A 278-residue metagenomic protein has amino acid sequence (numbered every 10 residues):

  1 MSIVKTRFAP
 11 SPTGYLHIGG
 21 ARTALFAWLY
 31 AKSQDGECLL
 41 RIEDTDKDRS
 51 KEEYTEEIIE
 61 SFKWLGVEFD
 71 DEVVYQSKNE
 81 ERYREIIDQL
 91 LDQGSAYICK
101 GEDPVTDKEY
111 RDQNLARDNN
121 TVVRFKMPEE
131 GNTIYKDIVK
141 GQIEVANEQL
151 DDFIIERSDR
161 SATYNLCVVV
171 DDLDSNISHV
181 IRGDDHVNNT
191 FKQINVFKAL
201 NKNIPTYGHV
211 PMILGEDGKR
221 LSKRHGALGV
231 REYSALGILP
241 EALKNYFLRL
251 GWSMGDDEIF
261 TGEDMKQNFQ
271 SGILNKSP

Functional and structural regions predicted by a protein language model:
M1-E109, N188-K202, A242: N-terminal Rossmann-like or analogous alpha/beta NTP/dinucleotide-binding catalytic cores that position adenine
P12, M127-E129, D159-R160, V170 (+3 more regions): Short, flexible loop/turn elements at secondary-structure junctions
A21, E52, G183-T190, R224-A227 (+1 more regions): Short, conserved loop/turn and helix-capping segments at secondary-structure boundaries that abut family-defining
K51-R157, E216-D217, L239, D256-P278: Active-site neighborhoods of enzyme catalytic cores
V122, I177-D184, V230-S234: Flexible, glycine/proline-enriched loop segments at strand-loop-helix junctions that form or flank small-ligand binding
G141-Q142, E148-L150, H179-N201: Extended active-site and interfacial segments that coordinate phosphate-rich ligands in large catalytic machineries
D152-I181, Y207-L228: Active-site and channel-lining beta-strand-loop segments that bind or position nucleotide-derived/phosphorylated
L200-P278: Catalytic adenosine-cofactor/nucleotide-binding cores of aminoacyl-tRNA synthetases and other
